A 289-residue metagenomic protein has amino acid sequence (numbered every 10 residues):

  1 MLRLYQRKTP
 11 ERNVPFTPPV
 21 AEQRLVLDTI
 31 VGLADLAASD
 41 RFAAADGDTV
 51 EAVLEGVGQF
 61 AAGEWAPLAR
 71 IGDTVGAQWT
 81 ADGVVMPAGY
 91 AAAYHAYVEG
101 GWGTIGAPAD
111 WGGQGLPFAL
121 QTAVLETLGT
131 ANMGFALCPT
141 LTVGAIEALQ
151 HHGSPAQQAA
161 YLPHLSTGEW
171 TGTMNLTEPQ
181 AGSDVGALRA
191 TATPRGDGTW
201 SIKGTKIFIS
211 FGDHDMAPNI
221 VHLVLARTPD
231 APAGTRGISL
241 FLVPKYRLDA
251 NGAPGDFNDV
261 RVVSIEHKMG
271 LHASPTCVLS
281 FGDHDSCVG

Functional and structural regions predicted by a protein language model:
L2-A136, A160: Amphipathic, small/basic residue-rich leader segments at the start of a protein or domain
Q23, L27-A34, A62-L68, A156 (+4 more regions): Long, well-ordered alpha-helical segments
A96, T104-G106, T173-N175, R189-T193 (+6 more regions): Structured core elements
T104, P108-A109, A131-I146, G168-E178 (+1 more regions): Core alpha/beta catalytic barrel or barrel-like domain that forms the active/cofactor pocket in diverse metabolic
T142, G153-A190, P194-R195: Internal maturation/activation junctions in enzymes
Q180-S183, D213-D215, P232, K268-S274: Short Gly/Pro-enriched turn/cap motifs at secondary-structure boundaries
T199, K203-F257: A short core secondary-structure module
F208, R247-V263, K268, P275-G289: A glycine-rich, basic-preceded beta-loop-alpha segment at the flavin cofactor/substrate interface of flavin-utilizing
